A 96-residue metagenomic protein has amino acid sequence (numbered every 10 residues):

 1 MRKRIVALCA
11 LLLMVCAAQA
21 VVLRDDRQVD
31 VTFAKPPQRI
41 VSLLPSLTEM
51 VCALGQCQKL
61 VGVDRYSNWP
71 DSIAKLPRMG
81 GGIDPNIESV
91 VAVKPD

Functional and structural regions predicted by a protein language model:
R2-L8, C16-T48: Bacterial Sec-exported substrate-binding components of ABC uptake systems
M14-C16, D71: Hydrophobic alpha-helical membrane context
V21, Q38-D96: A short, structured surface patch at a secondary-structure boundary
